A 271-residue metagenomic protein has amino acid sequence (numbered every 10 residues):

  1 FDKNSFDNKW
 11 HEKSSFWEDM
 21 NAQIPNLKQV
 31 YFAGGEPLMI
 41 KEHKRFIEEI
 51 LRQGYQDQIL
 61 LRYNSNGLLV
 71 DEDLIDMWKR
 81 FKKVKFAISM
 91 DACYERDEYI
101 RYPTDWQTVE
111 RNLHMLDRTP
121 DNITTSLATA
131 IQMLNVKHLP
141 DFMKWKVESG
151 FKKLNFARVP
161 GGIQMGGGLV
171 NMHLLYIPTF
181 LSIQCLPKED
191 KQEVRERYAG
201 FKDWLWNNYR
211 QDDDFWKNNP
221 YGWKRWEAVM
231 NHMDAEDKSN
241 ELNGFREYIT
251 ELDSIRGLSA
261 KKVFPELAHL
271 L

Functional and structural regions predicted by a protein language model:
F1-E12, I24-K41, Q53-E72, K79-R111 (+2 more regions): Core AdoMet radical
W17-Q23, E48-G54, M77-K79, L116: Leucine-rich repeat
D19, E42, F46, N112-M115 (+1 more regions): Amphipathic alpha-helical segments that form well-ordered structural scaffolds and often line/cohere around active
E42-E48, E72-W78, H138-P140: Distinct, well-ordered alpha-helical segments
R62, K83-A87, Q107-L270: Conserved C-terminal portion of the radical SAM core fold that forms the substrate/S-adenosylmethionine-binding
